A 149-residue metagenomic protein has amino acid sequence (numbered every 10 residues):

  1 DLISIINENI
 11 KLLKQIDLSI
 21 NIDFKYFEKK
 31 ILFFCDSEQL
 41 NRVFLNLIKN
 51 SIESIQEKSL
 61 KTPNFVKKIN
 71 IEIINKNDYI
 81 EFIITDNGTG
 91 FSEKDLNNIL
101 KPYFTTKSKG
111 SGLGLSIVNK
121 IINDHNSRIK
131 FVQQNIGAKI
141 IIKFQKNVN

Functional and structural regions predicted by a protein language model:
D1-I10: A conserved beta-strand-to-alpha-helix junction within the catalytic ATP-binding
N21-I31: Conserved catalytic submotifs in the C-terminal HATPase_c
I52-N77: ATP-lid-like helix-loop hinge signature
D86: Acidic ATP/Mg2+-coordinating residue in the GHKL
F91-Y103: Short conserved segment of the HATPase_c
G114, V118: Short alpha-helical Gxxx[C/S/T] motif in the catalytic ATP-binding
I122-N123: Detector for a conserved hydrophobic position within an alpha-helical segment of the HATPase_c
